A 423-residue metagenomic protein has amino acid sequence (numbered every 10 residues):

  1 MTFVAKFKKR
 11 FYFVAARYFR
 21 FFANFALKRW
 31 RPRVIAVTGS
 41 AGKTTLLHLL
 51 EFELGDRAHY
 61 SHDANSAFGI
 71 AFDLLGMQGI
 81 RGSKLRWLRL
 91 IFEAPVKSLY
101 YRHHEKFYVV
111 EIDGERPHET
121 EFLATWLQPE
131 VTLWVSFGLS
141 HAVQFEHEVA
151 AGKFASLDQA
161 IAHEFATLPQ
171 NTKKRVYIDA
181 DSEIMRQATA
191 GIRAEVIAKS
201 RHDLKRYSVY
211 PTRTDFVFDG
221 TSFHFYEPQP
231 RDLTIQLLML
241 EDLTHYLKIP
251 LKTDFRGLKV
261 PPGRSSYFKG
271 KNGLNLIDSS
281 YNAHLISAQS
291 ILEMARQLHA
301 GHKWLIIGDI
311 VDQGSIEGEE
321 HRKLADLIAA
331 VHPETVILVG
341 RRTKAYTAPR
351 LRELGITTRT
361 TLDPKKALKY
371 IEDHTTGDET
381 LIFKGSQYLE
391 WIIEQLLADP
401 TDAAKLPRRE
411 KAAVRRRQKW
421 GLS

Functional and structural regions predicted by a protein language model:
T2-F19, G55-D56, L243-I249, R256-S423: ATP-dependent carboxylate-amine ligase
F25-R29, G55-H163, L233-T234: ATP-dependent carboxylate-amine ligase catalytic core
W30-P32, H104-E105, A124-L276, A300-G301 (+3 more regions): Acidic, Mg2+-coordinating active-site environments of NTP-dependent enzymes
I35-L50: Glycine-rich phosphate-binding P-loop
A36-T38, E111, W134-S136, D179 (+2 more regions): Short beta-strand segments
L46-L47, E119-E121, V143-F145, R186-T189 (+5 more regions): Short glycine-/acidic-enriched loop or helix-start segments at secondary-structure transitions that form or flank
D63-S66, S136-L139, S200-L204, T360-A367 (+1 more regions): Short, acidic/turn-prone active-site loops that include or flank metal/cofactor- and phosphate-binding residues
D113-P117, S182-E183, N282-A283, P364-K365: Short beta->alpha connector loops
